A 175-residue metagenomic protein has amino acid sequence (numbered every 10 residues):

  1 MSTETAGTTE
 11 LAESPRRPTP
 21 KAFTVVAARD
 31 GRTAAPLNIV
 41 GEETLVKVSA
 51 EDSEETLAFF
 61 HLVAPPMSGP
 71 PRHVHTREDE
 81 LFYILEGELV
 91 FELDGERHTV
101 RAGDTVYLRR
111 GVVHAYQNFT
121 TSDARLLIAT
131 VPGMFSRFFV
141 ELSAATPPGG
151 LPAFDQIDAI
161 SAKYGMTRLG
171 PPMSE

Functional and structural regions predicted by a protein language model:
S2-L57, P148-E175: A short, N-terminal "cap"/entry segment at the start of jelly-roll beta-barrel domains of the cupin/DSBH fold
A27-A28, D52, E88, G95-V113: Short acidic-glycine-tyrosine-enriched beta hairpin
E43-K47, F60-H75: Conserved short histidine dyad/triad with adjacent acidic residue
E51, S68, T76, E88-L89 (+1 more regions): Hydrophobic small-molecule pocket/channel-lining residues, especially in calycin-type beta-barrels
S53, R110-S136: Ligand-binding loop in jelly-roll beta-barrel domains
R77-L89, D94: Glycine- and acidic-residue-biased ligand/ion/polar-headgroup-sensing regions
R125, S136-G149: A hydrophobic, small-residue-rich beta->alpha segment in the mid-to-C-terminal subdomain of diverse proteins
